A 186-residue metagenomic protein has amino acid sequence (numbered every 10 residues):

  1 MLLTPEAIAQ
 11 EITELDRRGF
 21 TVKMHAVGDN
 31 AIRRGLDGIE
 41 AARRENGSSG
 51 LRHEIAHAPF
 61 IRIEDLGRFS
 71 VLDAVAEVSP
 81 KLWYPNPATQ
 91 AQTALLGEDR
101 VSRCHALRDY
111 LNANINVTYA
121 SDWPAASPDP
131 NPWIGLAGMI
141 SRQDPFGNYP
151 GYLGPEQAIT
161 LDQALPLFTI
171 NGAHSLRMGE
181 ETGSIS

Functional and structural regions predicted by a protein language model:
M1-Q10, A56-A58: Active-site gating/metal-coordination segments in enzymes
T13-K23, N30-H53, H57, I63 (+3 more regions): His/Asp/Glu-enriched, well-ordered alpha-helical/loop segment that forms or immediately abuts the divalent-metal
